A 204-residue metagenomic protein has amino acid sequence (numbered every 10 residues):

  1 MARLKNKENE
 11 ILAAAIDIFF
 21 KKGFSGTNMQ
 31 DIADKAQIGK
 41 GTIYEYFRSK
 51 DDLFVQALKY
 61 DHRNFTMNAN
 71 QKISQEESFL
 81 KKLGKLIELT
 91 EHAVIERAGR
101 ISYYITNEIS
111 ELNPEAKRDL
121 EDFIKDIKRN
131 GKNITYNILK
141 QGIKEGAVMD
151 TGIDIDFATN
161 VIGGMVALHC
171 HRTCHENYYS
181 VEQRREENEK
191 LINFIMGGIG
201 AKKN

Functional and structural regions predicted by a protein language model:
M1-K22, G26-I38, D52: Basic, helix-initiating cap at the start of DNA-binding domains
K21-S25, Q75-E76, R97, E145: Short coil/turn segments at alpha/beta junctions that flank glycine-rich nucleotide-binding fingerprints
A36-F47: Short hydrophobic/aromatic patch on the recognition helix
K50, D61, F65, L86 (+7 more regions): Hydrophobic/aromatic residues within well-ordered alpha-helical segments
Q56, N70-G99, I155-I162, R185: Hydrophobic alpha-helical connector segments
R63-T66, N70, E115-E145, D156-N160: Amphipathic alpha-helical packing segments from all-alpha helical-bundle domains
V94-D119, H171-H175: Amphipathic alpha-helical segments used for helix-helix packing
S102, I143-L191, K203-N204: Hydrophobic/aromatic-rich alpha-helical bundle segments in the mid-to-C-terminal region
